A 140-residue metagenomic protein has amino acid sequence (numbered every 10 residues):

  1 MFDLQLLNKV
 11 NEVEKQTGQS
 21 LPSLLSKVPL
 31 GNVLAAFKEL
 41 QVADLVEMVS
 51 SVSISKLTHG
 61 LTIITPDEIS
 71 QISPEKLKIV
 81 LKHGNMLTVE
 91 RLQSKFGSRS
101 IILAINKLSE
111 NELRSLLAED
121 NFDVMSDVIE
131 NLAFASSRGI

Functional and structural regions predicted by a protein language model:
M1-I140: General marker for long, soluble alpha-helical cores
